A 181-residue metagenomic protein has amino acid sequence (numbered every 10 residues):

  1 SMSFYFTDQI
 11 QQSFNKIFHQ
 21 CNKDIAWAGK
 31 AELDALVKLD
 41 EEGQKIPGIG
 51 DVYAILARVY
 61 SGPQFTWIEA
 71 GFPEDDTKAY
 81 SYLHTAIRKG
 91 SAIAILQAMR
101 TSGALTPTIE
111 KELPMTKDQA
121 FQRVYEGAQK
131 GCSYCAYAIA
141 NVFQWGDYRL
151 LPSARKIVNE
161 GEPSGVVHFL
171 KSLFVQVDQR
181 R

Functional and structural regions predicted by a protein language model:
S3-P47: N-terminal alpha-helical interaction modules that lie
F6, I10, K45-I46, D76 (+4 more regions): Inter-repeat boundary and helix-capping residues of tandem alpha-helical solenoids
Q9, S13, A28, E32 (+6 more regions): Structural recognition of alpha-solenoid helical scaffolds
D24-I25, D40-Y53, Y60-Q64, I68-E69 (+6 more regions): Short helix-capping/linker turns of helical repeat alpha-solenoids
D34-V37, H84, Y125: Alpha-solenoid helical repeat scaffolds
E69-S81, T108-R123, R149-K156, V177-R181: Structural signature of tandem alpha-helical TPR/SEL1-like repeats, specifically the intra-repeat loop/turn
